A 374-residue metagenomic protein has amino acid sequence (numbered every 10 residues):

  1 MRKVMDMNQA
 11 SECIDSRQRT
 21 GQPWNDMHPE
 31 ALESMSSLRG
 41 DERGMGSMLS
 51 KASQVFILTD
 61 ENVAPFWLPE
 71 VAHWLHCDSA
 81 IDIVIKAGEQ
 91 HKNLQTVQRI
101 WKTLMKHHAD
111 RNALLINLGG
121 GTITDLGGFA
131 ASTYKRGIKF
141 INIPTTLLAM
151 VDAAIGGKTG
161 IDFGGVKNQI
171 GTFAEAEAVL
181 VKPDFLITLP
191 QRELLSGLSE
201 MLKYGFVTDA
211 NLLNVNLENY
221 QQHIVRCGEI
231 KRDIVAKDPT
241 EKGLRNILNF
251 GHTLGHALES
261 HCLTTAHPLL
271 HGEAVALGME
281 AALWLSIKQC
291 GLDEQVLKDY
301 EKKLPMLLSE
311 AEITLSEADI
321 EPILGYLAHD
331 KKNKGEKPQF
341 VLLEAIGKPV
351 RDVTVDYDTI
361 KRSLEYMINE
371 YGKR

Functional and structural regions predicted by a protein language model:
M1-L114: ATP/NTP phosphate-donor binding region
H76, K106, E175-Q191, S199-N211 (+6 more regions): Generic secondary-structure signature for well-ordered alpha-helical cores
W101-L118, D125-N142: Non-catalytic interfacial helical region
T122-F129, M150, H256-A257: Short glycine/serine/threonine-rich phosphate/pyrophosphate-binding segments that cradle anionic phosphate groups
F129-N216: A glycine/threonine-rich phosphate-anchoring loop and its flanking beta-alpha core in nucleotide/phosphate-binding
S199-M201, L292-R374: C-terminal charged capping/lid subdomain of soluble metabolic enzymes
N214-E321: Active-site segments that bind and position negatively charged phosphate/pyrophosphate groups
